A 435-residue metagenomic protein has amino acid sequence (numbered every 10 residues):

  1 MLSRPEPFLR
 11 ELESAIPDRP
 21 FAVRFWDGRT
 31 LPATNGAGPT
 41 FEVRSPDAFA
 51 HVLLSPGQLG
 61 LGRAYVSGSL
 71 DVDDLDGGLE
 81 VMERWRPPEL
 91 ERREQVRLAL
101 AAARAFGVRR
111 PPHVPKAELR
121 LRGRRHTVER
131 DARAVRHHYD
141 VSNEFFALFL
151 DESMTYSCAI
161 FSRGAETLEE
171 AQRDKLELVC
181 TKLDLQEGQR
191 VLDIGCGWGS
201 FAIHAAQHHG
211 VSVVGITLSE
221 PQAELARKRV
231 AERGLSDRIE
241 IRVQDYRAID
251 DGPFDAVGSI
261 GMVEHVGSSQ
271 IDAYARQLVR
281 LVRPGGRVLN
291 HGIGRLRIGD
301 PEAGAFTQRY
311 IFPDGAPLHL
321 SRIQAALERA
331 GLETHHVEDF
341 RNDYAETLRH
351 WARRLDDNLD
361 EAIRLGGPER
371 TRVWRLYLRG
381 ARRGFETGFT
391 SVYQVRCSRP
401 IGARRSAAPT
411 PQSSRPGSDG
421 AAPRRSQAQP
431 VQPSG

Functional and structural regions predicted by a protein language model:
M1-E166, E170-Q172, L178: Feature captures hydrophobic
E187-G195: Conserved class I S-adenosyl-L-methionine
W198-H209: Conserved SAM-binding loop of SAM-dependent methyltransferases across substrates and taxa, primarily the Class I
A226-R227: Conserved SAM-binding loop
R247-V257: A short acidic, Gly/Pro-enriched loop at the edge of an enzyme's catalytic core that lines a small-molecule cofactor
D272-G285: A short glycine-rich, Lys/Arg-flanked "PGG" loop and its adjoining helix->strand segment in the class I
G285-I293: Conserved beta-strand signature within the Rossmann-like core of class I S-adenosyl-L-methionine
I293-R405, Q412, P416: Substrate-binding/catalytic lobe of Class I Rossmann-like enzymes that use SAM or dcSAM, i.e., the mid-to-C-terminal
